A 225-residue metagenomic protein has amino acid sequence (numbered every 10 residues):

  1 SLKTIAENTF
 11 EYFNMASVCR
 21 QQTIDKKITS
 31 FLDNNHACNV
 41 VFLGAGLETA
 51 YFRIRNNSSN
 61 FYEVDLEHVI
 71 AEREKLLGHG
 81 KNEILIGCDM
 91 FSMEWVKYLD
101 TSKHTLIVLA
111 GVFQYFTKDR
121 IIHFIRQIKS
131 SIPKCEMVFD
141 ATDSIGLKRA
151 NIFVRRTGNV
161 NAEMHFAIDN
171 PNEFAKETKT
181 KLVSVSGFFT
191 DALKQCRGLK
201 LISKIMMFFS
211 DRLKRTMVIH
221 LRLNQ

Functional and structural regions predicted by a protein language model:
S1-T29, D33-N39, A45-Q225: Alpha-helical subdomain
